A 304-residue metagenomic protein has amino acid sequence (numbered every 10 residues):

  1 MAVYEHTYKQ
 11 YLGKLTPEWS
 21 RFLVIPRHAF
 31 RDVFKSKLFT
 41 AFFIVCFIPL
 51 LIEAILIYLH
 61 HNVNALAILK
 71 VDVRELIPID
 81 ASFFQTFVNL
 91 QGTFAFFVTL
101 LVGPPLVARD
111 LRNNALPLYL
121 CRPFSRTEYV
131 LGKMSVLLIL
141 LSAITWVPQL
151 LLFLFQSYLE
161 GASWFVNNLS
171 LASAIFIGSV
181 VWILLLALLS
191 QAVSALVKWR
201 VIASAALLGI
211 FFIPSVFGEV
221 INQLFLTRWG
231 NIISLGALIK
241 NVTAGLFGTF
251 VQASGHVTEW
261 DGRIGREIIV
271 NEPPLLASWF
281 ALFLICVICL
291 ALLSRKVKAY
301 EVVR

Functional and structural regions predicted by a protein language model:
A2-Y4, Q10, I55, I77-Q91 (+1 more regions): Secretory targeting signals
Y4-V24: Short, membrane-interfacial amphipathic segments enriched in basic
E18-S20, R27-V45: Membrane-interface helix starts
K37-N62, T93-F97, A206-S215: Hydrophobic alpha-helical transmembrane segments of multi-pass membrane transport/permease proteins
L59-V63, K70-A81, A203-R295: Terminal transmembrane helical anchor/hairpin motif
F83-R109: Long, hydrophobic alpha-helical segments
L106-L138: Helix-loop-helix units of permease transmembrane domains in multi-pass membrane transporters, especially ABC
K298-R304: Short cytosolic juxtamembrane segments of multi-pass membrane proteins
